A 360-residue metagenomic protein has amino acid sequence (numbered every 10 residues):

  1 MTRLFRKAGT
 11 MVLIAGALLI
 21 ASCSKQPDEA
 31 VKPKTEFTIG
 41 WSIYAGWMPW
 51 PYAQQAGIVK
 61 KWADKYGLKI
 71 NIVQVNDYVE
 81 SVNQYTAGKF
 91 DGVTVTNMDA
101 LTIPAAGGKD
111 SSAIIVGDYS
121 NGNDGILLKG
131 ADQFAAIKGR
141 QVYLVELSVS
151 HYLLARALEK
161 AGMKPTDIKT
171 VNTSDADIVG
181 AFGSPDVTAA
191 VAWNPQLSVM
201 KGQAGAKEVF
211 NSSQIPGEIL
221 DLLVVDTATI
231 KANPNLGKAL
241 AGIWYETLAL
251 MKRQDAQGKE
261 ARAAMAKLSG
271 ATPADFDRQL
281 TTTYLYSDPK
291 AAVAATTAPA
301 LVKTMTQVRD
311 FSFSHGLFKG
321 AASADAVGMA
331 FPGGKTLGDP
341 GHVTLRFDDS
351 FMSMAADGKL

Functional and structural regions predicted by a protein language model:
M1-V12: Bacterial N-terminal signal peptides that target proteins for export
A15-G16: Repetitive helical segments and hydrophobic/amphipathic motifs
L19-S22: C-terminal motif of bacterial Sec signal peptides marking the signal peptidase cleavage site
S24-Q26: Bacterial signal peptide processing site
D28-T173, T188-N194, K207, G217 (+1 more regions): Short, glycine-/small- and polar/acidic-enriched structural segments that line small-molecule recognition paths
D99, D177-P273: Pocket-lining segment of extracytoplasmic ligand-binding domains
K231-A321: Secondary-structure end/capping motifs
R309-L360: Conserved C-terminal helix/tail region of periplasmic/extracytoplasmic solute-binding proteins
